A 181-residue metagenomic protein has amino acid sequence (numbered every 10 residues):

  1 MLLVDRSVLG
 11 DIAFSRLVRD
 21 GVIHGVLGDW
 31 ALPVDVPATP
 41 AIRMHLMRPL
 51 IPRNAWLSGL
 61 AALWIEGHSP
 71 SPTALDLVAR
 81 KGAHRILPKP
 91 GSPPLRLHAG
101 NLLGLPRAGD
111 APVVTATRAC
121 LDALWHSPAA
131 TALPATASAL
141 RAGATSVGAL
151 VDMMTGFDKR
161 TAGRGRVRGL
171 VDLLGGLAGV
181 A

Functional and structural regions predicted by a protein language model:
M1-A181: Short gly/ser-rich loop at a beta-strand->alpha-helix junction or flexible surface loop bordering the NTP-binding
